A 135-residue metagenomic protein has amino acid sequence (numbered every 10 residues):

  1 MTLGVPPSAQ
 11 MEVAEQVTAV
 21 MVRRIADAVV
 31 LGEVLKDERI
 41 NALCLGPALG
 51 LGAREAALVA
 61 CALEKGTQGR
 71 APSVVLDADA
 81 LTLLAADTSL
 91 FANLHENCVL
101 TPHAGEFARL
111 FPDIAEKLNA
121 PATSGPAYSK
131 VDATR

Functional and structural regions predicted by a protein language model:
T2-R135: Glycine-rich phosphate/dinucleotide-binding loop and adjoining beta-alpha-beta core of small-molecule
